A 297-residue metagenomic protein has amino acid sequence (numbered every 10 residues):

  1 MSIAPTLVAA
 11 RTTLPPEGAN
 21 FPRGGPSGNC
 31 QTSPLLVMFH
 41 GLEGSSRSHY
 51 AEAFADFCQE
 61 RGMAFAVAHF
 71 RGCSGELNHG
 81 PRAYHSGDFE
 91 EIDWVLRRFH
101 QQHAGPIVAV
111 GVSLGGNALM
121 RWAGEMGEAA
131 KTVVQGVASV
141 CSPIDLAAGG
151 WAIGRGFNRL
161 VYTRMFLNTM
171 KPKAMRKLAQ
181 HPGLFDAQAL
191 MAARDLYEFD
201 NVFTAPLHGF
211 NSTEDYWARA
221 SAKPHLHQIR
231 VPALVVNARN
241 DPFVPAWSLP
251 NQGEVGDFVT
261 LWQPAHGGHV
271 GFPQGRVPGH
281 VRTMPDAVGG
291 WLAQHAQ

Functional and structural regions predicted by a protein language model:
C30-S74: Short, surface-exposed "cap/lid" segments of acyl-processing enzymes
F57, R71-V108: Catalytic nucleophile-loop/oxyanion-hole region of alpha/beta-hydrolase and closely related hydrolase-like folds
H103-L207: Alpha/beta-hydrolase-fold enzymes
V202-H225: Active-site nucleophile elbow and catalytic-triad environment of alpha/beta-hydrolase enzymes
I229, V235-N237: Short beta-strand/loop motif that positions the catalytic acidic residue of the alpha/beta-hydrolase fold
A238, P242-S248: Conserved alpha/beta-hydrolase "acid-adjacent" motif
V255-V270: Catalytic histidine neighborhood in serine/cysteine hydrolases with alpha/beta-hydrolase-type architecture
G267-V281: Catalytic histidine-centered segment of alpha/beta-hydrolase-like enzymes
